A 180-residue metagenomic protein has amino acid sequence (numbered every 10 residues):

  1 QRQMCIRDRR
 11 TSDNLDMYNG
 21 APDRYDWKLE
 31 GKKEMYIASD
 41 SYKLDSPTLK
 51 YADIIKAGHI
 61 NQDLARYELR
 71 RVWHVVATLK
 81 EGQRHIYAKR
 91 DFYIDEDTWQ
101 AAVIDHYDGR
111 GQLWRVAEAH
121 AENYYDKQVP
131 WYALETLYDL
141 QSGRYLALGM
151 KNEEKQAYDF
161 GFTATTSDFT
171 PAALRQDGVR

Functional and structural regions predicted by a protein language model:
Q1, T11-S12: Active-site-adjacent "lid" and substrate-binding segments of diverse enzymatic cores
R2-I6: Short, small-residue-biased leader/transition segments that mark boundaries at the very start of proteins
L15-F92, A102-I104, D108: Extended beta-strand-rich segments in extracellular/periplasmic secretory proteins, especially within noncatalytic
D23-D45, A121-R180: Compositionally biased, intrinsically disordered linkers/stalks adjacent to structured regions
T78-A157: C-terminal soluble interaction/assembly domains
